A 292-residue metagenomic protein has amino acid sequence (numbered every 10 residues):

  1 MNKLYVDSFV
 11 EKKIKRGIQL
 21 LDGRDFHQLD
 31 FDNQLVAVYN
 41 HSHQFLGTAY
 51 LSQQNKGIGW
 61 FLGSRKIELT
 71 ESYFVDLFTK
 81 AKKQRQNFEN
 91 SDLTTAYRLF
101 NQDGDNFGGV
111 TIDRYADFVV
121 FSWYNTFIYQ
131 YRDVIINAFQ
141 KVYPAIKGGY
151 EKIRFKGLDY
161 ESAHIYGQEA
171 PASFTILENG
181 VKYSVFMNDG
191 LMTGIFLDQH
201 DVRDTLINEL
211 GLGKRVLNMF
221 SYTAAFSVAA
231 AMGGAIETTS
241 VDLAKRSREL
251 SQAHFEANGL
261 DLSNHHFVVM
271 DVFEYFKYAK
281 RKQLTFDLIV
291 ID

Functional and structural regions predicted by a protein language model:
M1-V110: Non-catalytic accessory regions of SAM-dependent methyltransferases
N33, D117, F220, D292: Residue-level signal for inorganic ion chemistry
F61-L69, V120-Y129: Short histidine-centered catalytic/ligand-binding loop motif
T70-L77, F127-I135: Short amphipathic alpha-helical segments
F100-D113, Y129-F196, D204: Non-catalytic substrate-recognition/targeting regions of SAM-dependent transferases
Q168-I291: Rossmann-like S-adenosyl-L-methionine
